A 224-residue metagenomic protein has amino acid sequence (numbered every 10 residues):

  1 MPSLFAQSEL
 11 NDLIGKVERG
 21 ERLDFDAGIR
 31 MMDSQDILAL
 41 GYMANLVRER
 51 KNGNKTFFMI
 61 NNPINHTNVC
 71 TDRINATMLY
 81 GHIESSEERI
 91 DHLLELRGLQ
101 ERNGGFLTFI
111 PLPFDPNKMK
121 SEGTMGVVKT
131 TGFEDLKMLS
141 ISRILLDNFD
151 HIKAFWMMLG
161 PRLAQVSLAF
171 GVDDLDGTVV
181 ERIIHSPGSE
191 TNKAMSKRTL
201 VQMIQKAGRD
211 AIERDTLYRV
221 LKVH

Functional and structural regions predicted by a protein language model:
M1-L38, E101-H224: Auxiliary Fe-S-binding modules of radical SAM enzymes
R19, E49-G53, G98-R102: Secondary-structure boundary motif
R22, G28-D72, V220, H224: N-terminal [4Fe-4S]-dependent radical SAM core
V47, E95-L99, I141: A generic secondary-structure signal
N65-H66, G81-S85, N117, V128: Short, small-residue-enriched loops and turns at beta-alpha junctions that line or gate enzyme active sites
D72-L79: Radical SAM/AdoMet-radical enzyme domain recognition
I83-R97, L159-F170: Catalytic cores of alpha/beta
